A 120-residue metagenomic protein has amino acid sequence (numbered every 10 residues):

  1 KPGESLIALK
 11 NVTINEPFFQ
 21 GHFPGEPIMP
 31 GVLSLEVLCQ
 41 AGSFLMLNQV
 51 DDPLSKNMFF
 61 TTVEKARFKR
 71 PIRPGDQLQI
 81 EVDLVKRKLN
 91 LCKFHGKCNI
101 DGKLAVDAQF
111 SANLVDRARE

Functional and structural regions predicted by a protein language model:
K1-M29, S34: Catalytic strand-loop segment that frames the active site of acyl-thioester-processing enzymes
P2-G3, I72-D76, D83-E120: HotDog/MaoC-like acyl-thioester-processing domains
I7-N11, E64, K97, N113-L114: Small/polar/charged residue-enriched interaction surfaces, especially the RNA/DNA-contacting tracks of RNP/CRISPR
K10, E81-L84: Short, hydrophobic/aromatic-enriched beta-strand segments in well-ordered soluble domains
V12, L45-M46, I100: Generic helix-packing signal
M29-P30, S34-L35, C39-M46: Active-site- and interface-proximal helix/loop "cap" or "latch" segments in soluble metabolic and energy-transducing
A41-Q79, A105-D107, A112-N113: Hydrophobic beta-strand-centered segment that forms part of the acyl-chain substrate-binding groove
